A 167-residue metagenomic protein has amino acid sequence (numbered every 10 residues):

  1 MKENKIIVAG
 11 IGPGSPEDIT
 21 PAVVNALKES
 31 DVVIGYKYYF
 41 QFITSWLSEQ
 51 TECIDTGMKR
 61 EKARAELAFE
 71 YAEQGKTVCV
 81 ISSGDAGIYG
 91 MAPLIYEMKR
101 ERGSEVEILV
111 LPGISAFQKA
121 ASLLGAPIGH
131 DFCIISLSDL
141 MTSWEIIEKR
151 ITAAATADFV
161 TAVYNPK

Functional and structural regions predicted by a protein language model:
M1-I108, K119: Class I S-adenosyl-L-methionine
K2-V8, S115-K167: Beta-strand/loop-alpha-helix module characteristic of Rossmann-like adenine-cofactor folds
G35, I54-D55, V110, C133-S136 (+1 more regions): Structural signal for conserved beta-strand scaffold positions within catalytic alpha/beta enzyme cores
L109-S115: Active-site nucleophile and cofactor-binding loops and adjacent substrate-binding regions of central metabolic enzymes
